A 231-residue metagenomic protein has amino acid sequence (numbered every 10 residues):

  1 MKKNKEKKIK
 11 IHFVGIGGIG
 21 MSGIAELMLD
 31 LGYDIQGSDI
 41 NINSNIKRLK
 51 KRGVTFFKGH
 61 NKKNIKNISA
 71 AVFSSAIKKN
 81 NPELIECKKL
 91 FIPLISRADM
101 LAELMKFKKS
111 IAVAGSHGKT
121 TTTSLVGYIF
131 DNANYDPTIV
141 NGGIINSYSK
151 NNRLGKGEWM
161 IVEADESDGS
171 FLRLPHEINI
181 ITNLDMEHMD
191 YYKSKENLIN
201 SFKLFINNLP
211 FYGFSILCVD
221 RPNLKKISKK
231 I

Functional and structural regions predicted by a protein language model:
K2-K8, L27-Y33, K50, K63-K66 (+1 more regions): Phosphate-binding loop of NTP-binding sites
I11-I16: Conserved N-terminal Rossmann-fold NAD(P)-binding element of oxidoreductases
G18, I40-N43: Helix N-cap at the beta1-alpha1 junction of Rossmann-like dinucleotide-binding domains, i.e., the first residues
M21: N-terminal Rossmann-fold NAD(P) dinucleotide-binding loop
Q36, T55-F57, I95: General small-molecule cofactor/ligand-binding pocket signal
N43, R48-T55: Short, conserved SAM-binding/catalytic segment of Class I S-adenosyl-L-methionine-dependent methyltransferases
T55-N67: Short acidic low-complexity segments
